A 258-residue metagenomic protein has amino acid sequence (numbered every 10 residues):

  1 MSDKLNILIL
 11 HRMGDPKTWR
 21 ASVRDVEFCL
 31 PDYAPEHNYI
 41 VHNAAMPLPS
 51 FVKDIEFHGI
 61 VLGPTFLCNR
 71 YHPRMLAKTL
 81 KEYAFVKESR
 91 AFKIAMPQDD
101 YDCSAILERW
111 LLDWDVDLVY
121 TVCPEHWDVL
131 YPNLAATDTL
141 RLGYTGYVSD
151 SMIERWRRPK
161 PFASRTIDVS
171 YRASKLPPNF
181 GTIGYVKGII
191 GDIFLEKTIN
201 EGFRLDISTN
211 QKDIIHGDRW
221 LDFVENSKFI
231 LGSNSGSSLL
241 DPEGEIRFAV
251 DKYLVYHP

Functional and structural regions predicted by a protein language model:
D3-I9, T166-D168: Residues that mark the start of a beta-strand
N6-T137, S151-W156: Extended catalytic core of nucleotide-activated donor transferases of GT-like folds
T18-R20, L142, S149-P258: Conserved catalytic-core segment of nucleotide-activated headgroup transferases in glycan assembly
V41, A95, T121, R141-G146 (+2 more regions): Structural signal for conserved beta-strand scaffold positions within catalytic alpha/beta enzyme cores
